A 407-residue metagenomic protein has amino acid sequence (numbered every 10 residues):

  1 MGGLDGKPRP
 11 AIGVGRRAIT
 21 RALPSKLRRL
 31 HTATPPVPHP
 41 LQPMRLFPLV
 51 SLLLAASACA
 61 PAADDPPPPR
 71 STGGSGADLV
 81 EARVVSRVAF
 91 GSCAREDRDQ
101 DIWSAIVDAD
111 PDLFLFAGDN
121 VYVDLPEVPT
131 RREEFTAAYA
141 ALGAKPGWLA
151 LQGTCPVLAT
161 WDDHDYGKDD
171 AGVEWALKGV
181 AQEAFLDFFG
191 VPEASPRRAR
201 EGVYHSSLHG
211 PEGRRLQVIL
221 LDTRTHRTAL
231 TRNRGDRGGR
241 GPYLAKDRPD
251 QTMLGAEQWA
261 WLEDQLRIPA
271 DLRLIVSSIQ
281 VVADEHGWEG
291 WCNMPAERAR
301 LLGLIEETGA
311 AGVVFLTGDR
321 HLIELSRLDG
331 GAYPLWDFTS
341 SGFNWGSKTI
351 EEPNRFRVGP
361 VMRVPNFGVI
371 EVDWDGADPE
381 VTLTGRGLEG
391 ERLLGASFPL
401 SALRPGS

Functional and structural regions predicted by a protein language model:
G2-L4, V14: Low-complexity, intrinsically disordered Ser/Thr/Pro- and acidic-rich segments
R9, R16-R17, R21, R28-R29 (+1 more regions): Basic polycationic patches enriched in arginine
K26, H31, P38-P40: Short, positively charged and aromatic/hydrophobic N-terminal segments
H39-P48: Bacterial N-terminal signal peptides that target proteins for export
P48-S57: Bacterial N-terminal signal peptides
A60-P61, D65-S407: Metal-dependent phosphoester/phosphodiester hydrolase catalytic core
